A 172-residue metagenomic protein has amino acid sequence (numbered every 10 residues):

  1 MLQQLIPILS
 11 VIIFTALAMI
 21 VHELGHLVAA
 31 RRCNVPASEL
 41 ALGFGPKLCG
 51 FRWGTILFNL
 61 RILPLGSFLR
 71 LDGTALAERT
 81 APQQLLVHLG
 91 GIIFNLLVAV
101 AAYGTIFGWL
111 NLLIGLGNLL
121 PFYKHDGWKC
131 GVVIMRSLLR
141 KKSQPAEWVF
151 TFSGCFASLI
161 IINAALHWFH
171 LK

Functional and structural regions predicted by a protein language model:
M1-K172: Hydrophobic transmembrane alpha-helices and their immediate loop junctions in multi-pass integral membrane proteins
